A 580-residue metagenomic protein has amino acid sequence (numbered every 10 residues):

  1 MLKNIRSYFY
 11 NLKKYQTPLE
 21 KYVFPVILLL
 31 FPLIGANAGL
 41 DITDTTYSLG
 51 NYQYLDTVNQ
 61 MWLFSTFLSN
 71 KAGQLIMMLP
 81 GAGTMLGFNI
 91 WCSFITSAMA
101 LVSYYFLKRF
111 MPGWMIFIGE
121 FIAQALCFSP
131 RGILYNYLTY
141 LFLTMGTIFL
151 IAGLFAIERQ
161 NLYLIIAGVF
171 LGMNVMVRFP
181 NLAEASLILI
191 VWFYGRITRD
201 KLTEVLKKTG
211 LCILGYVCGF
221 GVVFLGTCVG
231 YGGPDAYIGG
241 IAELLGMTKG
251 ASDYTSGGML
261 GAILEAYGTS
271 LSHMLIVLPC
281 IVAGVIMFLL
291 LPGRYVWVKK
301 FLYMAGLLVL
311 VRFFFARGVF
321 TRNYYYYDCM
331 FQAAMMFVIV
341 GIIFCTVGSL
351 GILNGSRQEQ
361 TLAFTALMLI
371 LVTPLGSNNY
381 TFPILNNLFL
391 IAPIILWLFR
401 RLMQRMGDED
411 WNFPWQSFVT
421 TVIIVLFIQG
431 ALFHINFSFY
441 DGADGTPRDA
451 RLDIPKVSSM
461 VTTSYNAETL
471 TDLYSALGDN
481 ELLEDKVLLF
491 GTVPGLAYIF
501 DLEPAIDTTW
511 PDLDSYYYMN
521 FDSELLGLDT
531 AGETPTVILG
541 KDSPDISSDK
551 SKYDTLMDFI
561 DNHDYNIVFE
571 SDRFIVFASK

Functional and structural regions predicted by a protein language model:
N4, E184-G221, L225: Perimembrane helix-loop-helix junctions
I34-N51, Q60-I76, A82-G83, G230-D235 (+1 more regions): Extracytoplasmic catalytic/substrate-binding loops of multi-pass membrane glycan-assembly enzymes
I90-P112, M287-L289: Transmembrane-helix motifs of polytopic, lipid-linked glycan transferases
S103-A125, L162: Transmembrane-helix signature of polytopic, membrane-embedded enzymes that assemble or transfer cell-envelope glycans
L126-F128, L162-I190, L214, C218 (+1 more regions): Membrane-interface alpha helices of multi-pass inner-membrane proteins
R131-Y140: Short acidic/glycine- and proline-prone juxtamembrane loop motifs at membrane-interface regions of multi-pass membrane
F149-M173, L202-L211, E359-A366: Short hydrophobic alpha-helices at membrane interfaces in multi-pass membrane enzymes
A431-D514, T534-I546, D572-R573, F577: Short periplasmic/luminal acceptor-recognition loop of GT-C membrane glycosyltransferases, typified by
